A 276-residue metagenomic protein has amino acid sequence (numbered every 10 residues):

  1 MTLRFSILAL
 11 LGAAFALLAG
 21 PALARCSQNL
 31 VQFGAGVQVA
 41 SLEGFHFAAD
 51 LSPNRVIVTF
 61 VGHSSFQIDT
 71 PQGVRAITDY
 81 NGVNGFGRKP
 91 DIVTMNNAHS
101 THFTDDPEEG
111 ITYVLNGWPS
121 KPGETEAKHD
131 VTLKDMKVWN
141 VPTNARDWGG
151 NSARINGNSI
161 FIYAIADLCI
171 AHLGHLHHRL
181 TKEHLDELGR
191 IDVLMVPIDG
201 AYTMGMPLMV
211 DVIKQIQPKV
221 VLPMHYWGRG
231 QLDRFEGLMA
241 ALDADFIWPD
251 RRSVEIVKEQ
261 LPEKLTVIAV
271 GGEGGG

Functional and structural regions predicted by a protein language model:
M1-F5: Positively charged n-region of N-terminal signal peptides that target proteins for export
L8-L18: Bacterial N-terminal signal peptides
A19-R146, L168-L173, D192-V196, R229 (+2 more regions): Metallo-beta-lactamase
K89, I216-Q217: Short, structured coil segments at secondary-structure junctions
A145-I216, W227-R234, L238: Active-site-proximal loop/helix segments of hydrolase catalytic cores
M224: A Lys-centered signature of the CheY-like receiver
